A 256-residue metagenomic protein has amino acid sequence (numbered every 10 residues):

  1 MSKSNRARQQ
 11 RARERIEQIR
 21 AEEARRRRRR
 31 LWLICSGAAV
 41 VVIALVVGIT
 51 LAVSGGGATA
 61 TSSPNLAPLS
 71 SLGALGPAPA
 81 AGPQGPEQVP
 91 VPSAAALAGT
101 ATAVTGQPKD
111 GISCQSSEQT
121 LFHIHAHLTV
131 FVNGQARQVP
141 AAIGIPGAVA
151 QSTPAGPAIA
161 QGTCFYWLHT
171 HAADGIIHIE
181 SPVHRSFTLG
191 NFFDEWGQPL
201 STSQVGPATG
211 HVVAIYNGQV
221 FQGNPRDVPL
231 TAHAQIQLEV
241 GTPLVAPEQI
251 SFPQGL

Functional and structural regions predicted by a protein language model:
M1-R29: Terminal targeting segments of Actinobacterial cell-envelope proteins
K3, A38-A44, Q235-Q237: Mobile, glycine-rich extracellular loop/lid and propeptide segments that shape or gate substrate/ligand access
E23-G56: Hydrophobic single-pass membrane-targeting/anchoring helices
G48-L256: Ubiquitin-like/PB1-type beta-grasp interaction modules and other compact soluble beta-rich domains
